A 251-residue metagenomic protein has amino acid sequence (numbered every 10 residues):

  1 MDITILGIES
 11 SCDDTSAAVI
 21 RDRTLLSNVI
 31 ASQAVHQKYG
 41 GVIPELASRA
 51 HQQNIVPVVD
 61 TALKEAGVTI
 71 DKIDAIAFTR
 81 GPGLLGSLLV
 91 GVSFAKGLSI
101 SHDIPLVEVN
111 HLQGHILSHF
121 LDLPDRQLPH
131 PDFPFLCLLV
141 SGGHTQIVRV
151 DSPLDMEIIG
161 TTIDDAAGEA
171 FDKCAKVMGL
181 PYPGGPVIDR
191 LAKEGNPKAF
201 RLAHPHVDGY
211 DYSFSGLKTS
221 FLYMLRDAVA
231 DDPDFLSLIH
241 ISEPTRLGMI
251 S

Functional and structural regions predicted by a protein language model:
D2, V109-F135: Conserved phosphate-binding catalytic cores of ATP/NTP-utilizing and phosphoryl-transfer enzymes
D2-P82, H111, F235-L238: N-terminal beta-alpha supersecondary unit
I3, S11, N28, P131-D132 (+2 more regions): A short helix-loop
I5-G7, A75-A77, S87, H130 (+1 more regions): Short glycine-aspartate micro-motif
T15-I20, C137-L139, T145-R149: Short beta-strand scaffold segments in enzyme catalytic cores
K72, F94-Q113, S118-F120: Nucleotide and nucleotide-moiety/phosphate-recognizing core
F78-H102, L121-D122: Short Gly/Thr/Asp-enriched flexible loops that form oxyanion-binding sites at enzyme active sites
I239-S251: Single conserved hydrophobic/aromatic residue that forms the stacking wall/gate of nucleotide- or nucleobase-binding
